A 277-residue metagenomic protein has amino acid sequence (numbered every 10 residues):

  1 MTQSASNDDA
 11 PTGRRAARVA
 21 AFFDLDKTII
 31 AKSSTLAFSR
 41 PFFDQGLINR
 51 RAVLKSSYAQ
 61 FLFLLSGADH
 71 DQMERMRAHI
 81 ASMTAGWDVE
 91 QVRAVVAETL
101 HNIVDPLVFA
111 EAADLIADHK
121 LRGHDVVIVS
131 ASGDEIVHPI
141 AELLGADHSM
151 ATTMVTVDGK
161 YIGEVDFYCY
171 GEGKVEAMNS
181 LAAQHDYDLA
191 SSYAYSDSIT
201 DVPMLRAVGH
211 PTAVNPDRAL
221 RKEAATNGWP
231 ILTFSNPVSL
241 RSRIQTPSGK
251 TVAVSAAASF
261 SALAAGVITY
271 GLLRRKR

Functional and structural regions predicted by a protein language model:
T2-L65, D69: Active-site neighborhood of HAD-like aspartate-dependent phosphohydrolases
T2-T12, A17-R18, A94, H101-R277: C-terminal cap/substrate-recognition subdomain and adjoining C-terminal extension of metal-dependent phosphatase-like
D24-L25, A78-H79, S149, K160: Residue-level signal for pocket-adjacent positions within structured domains
S34-T35, L47-D118: A metal-dependent, Asp-based hydrolase signature
